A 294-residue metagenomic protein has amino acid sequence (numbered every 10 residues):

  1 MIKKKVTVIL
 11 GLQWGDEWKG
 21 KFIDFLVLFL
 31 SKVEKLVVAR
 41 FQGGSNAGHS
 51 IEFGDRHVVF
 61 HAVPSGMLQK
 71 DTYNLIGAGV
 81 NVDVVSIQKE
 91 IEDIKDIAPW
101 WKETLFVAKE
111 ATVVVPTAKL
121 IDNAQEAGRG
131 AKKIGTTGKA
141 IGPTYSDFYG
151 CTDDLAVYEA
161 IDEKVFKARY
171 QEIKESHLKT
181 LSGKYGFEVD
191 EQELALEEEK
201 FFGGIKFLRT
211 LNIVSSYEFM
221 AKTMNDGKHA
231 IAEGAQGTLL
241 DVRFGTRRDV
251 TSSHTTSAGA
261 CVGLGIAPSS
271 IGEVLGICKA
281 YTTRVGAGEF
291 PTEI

Functional and structural regions predicted by a protein language model:
M1-I294: Non-transmembrane, aqueous-exposed alpha-helical and coiled segments at domain scale
